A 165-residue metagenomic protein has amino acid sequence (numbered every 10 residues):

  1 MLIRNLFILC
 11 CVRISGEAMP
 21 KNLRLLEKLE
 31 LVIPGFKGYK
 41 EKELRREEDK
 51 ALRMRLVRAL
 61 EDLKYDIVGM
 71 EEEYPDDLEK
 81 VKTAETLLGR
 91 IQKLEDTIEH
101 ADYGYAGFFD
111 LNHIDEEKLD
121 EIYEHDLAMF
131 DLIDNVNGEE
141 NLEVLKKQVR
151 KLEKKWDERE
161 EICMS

Functional and structural regions predicted by a protein language model:
M1-A18: N-terminal amphipathic/basic-hydrophobic helices that include classical n-h-c signal peptides and signal-anchor
G16-Y74: Leu/Val/Ala/Ile-rich N-terminal alpha-helices, chiefly Sec-type signal peptides and the beginnings
K37-K40, E95, I133, W156: Conserved NTP-handling cores and scaffolds of large molecular machines
R45, Y103-A106, M164: Structured alpha-helical bundle/scaffold domains in large eukaryotic membrane-trafficking regulators
D66-Q148: Charged linear interaction tracts used for macromolecular binding and regulation
L142-S165: C-terminal amphipathic alpha-helix
